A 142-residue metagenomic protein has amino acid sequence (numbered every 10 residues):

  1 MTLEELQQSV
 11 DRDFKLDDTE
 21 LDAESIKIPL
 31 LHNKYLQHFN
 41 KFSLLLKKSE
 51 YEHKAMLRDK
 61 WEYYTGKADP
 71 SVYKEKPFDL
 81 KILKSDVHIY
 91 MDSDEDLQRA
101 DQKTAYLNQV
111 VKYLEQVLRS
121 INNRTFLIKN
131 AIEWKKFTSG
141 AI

Functional and structural regions predicted by a protein language model:
M1-I142: Charge-rich amphipathic alpha-helical interaction elements
